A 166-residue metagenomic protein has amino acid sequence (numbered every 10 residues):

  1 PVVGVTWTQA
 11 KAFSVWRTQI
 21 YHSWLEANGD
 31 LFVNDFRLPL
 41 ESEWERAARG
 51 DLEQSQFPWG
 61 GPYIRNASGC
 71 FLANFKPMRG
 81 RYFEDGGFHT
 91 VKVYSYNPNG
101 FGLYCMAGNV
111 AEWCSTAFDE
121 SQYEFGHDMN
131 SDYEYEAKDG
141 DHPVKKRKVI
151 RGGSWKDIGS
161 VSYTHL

Functional and structural regions predicted by a protein language model:
P1-V161: Functional-site microenvironments in short loops/helix caps that host divalent-cation chemistry
T164-H165: Conserved small/polar residues in nucleotide/adenosyl-binding loops
